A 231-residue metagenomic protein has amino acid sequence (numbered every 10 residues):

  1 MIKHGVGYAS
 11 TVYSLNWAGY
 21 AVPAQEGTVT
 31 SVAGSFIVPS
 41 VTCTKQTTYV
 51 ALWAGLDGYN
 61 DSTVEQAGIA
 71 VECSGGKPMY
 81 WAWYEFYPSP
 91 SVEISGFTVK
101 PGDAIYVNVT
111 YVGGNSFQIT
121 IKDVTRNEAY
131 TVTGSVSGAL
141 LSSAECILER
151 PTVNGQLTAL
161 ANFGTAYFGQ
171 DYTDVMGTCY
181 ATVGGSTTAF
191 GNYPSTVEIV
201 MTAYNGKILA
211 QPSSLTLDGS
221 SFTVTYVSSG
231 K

Functional and structural regions predicted by a protein language model:
M1-K231: Exposed, interaction-prone regions of secreted/extracellular proteins
